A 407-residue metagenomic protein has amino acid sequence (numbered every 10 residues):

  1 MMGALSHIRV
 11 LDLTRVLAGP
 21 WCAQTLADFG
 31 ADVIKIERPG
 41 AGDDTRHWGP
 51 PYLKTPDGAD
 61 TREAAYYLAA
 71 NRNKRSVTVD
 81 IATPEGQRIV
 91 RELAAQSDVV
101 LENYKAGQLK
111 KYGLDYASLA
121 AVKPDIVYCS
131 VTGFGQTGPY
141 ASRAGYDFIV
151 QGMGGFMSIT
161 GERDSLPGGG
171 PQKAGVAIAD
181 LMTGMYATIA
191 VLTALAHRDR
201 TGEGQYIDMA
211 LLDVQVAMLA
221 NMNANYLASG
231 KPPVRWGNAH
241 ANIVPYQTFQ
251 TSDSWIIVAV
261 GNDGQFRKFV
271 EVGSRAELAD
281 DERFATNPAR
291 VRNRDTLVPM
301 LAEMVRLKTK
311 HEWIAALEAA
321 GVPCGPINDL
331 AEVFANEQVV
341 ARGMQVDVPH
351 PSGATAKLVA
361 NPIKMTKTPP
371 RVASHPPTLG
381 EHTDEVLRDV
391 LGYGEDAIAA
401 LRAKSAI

Functional and structural regions predicted by a protein language model:
M1-A190, A194-R200, T378, D384-I407: N-terminal helix-loop segment corresponding to the beta1-alpha1 unit of nucleotide/adenylate-binding folds
G40, F134-G135, L211-M218, D253-W255 (+2 more regions): Glycine-rich beta-alpha junction loops
Q136, L166-A177, D199-Q215, V234-A241 (+1 more regions): Conserved Rossmann-fold dehydrogenase catalytic segment
S165, G184-G204, A217-A228, V270-E277: Oxidoreductase and adenylate-handling cofactor-binding alpha/beta cores
K231-Y246, N361: Active-site Gly/Thr loop motif
V244-A320, C324: Aromatic-enriched alpha-helical interface/lid elements that frame and gate functional surfaces
A285, G353-A400: Flexible, small-/acidic-enriched active-site or ligand-binding loops
A319-A373: A glycine-rich dinucleotide-binding beta-alpha-beta segment and adjacent secondary-structure elements that constitute
